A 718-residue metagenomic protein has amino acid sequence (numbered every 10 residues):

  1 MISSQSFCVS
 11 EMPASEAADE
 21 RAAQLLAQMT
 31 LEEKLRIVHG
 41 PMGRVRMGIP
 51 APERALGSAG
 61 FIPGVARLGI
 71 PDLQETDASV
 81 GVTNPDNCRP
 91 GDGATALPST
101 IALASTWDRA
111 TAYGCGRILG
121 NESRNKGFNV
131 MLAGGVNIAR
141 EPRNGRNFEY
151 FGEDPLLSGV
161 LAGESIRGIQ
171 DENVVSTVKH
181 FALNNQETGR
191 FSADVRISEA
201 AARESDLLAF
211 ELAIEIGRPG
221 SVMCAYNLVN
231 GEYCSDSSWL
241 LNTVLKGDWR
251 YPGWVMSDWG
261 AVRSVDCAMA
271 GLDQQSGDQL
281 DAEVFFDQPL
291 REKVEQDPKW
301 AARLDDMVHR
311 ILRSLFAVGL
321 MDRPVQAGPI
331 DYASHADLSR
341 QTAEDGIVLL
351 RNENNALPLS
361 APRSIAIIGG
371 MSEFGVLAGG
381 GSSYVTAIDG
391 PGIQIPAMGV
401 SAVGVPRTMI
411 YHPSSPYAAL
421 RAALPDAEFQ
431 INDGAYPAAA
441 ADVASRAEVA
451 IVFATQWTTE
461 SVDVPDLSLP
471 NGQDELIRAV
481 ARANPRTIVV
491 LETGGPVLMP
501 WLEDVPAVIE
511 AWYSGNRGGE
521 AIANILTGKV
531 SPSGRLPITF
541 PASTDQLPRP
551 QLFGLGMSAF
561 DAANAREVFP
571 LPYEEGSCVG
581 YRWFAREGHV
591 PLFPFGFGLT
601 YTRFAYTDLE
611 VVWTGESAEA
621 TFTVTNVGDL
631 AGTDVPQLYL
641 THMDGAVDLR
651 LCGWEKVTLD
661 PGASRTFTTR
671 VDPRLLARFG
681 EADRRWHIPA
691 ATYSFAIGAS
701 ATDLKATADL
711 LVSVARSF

Functional and structural regions predicted by a protein language model:
M1-F679, R685-T702, F718: Glycoside hydrolase catalytic-domain context in secreted enzymes
L704-F718: Short beta-strand elements
